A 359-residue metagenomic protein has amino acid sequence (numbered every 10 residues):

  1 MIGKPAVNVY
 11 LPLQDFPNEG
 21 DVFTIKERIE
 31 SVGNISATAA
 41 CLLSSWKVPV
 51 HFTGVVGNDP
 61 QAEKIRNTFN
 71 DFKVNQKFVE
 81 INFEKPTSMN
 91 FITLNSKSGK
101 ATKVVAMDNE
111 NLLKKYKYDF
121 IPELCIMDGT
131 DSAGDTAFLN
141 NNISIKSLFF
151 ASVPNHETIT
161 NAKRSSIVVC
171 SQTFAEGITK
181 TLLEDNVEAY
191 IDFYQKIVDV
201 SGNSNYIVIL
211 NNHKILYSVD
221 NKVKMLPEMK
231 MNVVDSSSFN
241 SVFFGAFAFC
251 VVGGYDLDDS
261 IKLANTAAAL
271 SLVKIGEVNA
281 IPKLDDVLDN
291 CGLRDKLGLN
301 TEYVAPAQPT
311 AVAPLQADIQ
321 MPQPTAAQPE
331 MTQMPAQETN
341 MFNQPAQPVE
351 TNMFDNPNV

Functional and structural regions predicted by a protein language model:
M1-P5, T68-I81, T93-M225, Y255 (+3 more regions): Ribokinase/PfkB-type carbohydrate-kinase core domain
M1-T53, A62-K64, V233: Glycine-rich phosphate/adenosyl-contacting loop at the front of the ribokinase-like
E27, T53-N58, K77-T87, Y206-L210 (+1 more regions): Beta-strand->loop->alpha-helix junctions that form or flank phosphate-binding loops in nucleotide-handling enzymes
W46, F72, K85-S88, N211: Short, basic and Ser/Thr-rich N-terminal targeting/leader segments
P49-F78: A glycine-rich beta-to-alpha transition motif near the start of alpha/beta enzyme domains, typified by
G202-N205, E228-Y303: Conserved post-catalytic alpha-helical subdomain immediately downstream of the catalytic base and nucleotide-binding
A305-V359: Intrinsically disordered, low-complexity repeat regions enriched in Pro/Gln/Gly/Tyr
